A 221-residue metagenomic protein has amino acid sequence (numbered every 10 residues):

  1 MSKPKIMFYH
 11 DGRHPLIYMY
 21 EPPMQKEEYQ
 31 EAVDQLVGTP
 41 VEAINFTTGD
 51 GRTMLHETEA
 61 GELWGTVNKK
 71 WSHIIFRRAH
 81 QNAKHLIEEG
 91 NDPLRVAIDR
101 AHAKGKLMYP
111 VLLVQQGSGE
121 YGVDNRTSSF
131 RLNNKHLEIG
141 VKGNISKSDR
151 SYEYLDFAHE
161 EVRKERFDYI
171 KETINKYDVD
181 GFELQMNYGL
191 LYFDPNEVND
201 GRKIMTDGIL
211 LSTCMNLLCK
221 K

Functional and structural regions predicted by a protein language model:
K3-K26, V67-S72, R77-D99, Y109-E172 (+1 more regions): Active-site-adjacent "subsite" loops/lids of carbohydrate-active enzymes
I6-H10, E42-F46, M108-P110, F182-L184: Hydrophobic faces of well-ordered beta-strands that scaffold small-molecule active sites in alpha/beta enzyme cores
H14, D50-R52, V114-Q116, M186-L190: Active-site-proximal loop/turn and secondary-structure-junction residues that shape catalytic pockets, frequently
E27-E62, T173-F182: Catalytic domains of carbohydrate-active enzymes, especially glycoside hydrolases
Q35-V41, G90-M108, E172-D180, C214-K221: A structural motif corresponding to the C-terminal end of an alpha-helix and its immediate exit/capping segment
V41-E88, F193-D200: Aromatic-lined carbohydrate-binding/catalytic grooves of carbohydrate-active enzymes
L55-H56, G119-E120, N144, S148 (+1 more regions): Short acidic/His/Gly/Ser-rich catalytic and metal-binding motifs that mark active-site loops of diverse hydrolases
E161-K221: Active-site neighborhood of glycoside hydrolase catalytic domains
